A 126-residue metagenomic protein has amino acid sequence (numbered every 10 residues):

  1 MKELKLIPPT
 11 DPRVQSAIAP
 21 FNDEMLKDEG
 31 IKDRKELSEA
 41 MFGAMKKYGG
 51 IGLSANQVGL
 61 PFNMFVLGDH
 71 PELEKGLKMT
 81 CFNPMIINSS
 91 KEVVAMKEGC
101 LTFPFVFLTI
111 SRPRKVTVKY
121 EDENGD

Functional and structural regions predicted by a protein language model:
M1-D126: Positively charged
